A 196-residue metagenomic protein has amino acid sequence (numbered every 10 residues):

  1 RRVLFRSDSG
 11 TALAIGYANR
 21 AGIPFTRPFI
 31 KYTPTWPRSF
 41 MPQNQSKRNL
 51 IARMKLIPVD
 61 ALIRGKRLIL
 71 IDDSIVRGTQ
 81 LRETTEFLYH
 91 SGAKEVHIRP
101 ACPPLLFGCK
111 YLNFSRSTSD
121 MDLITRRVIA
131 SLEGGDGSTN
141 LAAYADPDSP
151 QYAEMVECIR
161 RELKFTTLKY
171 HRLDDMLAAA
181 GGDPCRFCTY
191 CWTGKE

Functional and structural regions predicted by a protein language model:
R1-E196: PRPP-associated nucleotide enzymes
